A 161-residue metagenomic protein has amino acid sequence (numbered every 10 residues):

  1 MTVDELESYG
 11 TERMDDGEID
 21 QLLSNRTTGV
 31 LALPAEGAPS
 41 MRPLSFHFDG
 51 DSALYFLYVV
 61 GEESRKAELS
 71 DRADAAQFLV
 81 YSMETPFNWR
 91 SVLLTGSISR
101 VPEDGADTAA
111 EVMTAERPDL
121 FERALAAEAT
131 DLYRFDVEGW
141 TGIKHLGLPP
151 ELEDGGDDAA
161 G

Functional and structural regions predicted by a protein language model:
M1-S24: Extreme N-terminal tail/first-helix region
T2-S8, P86-G161: Charged, gly/pro-rich active-site loop segments
I19, R65-K66, G105-A109: Amphipathic alpha-helical interface surfaces
L23, E68-S70, M113: A generic structural signal for nonpolar/aromatic side chains embedded in well-ordered alpha-helices
R26-G61, F78: Short beta-strand segments
H47-D49, M83, V101: Short beta-strand micro-motifs enriched in acidic
S52-A53, A75, S97, G139: Structural motif
V59-G61, S70-Y81, N88-S99: Active-site-adjacent structural patch at catalytic or cofactor/ligand-binding sites
